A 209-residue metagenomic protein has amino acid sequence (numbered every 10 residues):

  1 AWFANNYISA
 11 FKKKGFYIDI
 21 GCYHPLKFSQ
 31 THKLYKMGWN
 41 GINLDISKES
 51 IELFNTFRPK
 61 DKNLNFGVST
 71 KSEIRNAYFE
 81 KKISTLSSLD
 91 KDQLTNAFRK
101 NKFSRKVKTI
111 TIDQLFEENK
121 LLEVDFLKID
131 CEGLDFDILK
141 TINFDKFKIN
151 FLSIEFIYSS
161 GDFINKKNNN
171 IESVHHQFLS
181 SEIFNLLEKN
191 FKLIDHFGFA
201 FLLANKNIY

Functional and structural regions predicted by a protein language model:
A1-Y209: Phosphate/nucleotide-binding beta-alpha loop and adjacent structural elements of enzyme active sites
